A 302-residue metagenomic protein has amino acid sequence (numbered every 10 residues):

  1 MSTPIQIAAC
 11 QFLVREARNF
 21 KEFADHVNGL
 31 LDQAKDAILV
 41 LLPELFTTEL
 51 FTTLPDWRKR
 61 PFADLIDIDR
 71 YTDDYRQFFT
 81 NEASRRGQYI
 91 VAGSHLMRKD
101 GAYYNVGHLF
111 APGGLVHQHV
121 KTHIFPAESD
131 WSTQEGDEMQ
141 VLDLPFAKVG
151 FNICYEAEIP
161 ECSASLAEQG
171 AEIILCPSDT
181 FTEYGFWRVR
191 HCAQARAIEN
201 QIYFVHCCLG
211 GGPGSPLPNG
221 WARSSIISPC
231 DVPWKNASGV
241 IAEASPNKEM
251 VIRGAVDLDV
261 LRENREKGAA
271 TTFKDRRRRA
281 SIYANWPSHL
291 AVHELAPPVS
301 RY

Functional and structural regions predicted by a protein language model:
M1-L39, L175: N-terminal active-site segment of His-dependent metallophosphoesterases
Q11-L13, P43, V120, C208: Residue-level recognition of beta-strand->loop/alpha-helix junctions
K21-P112, T182-A195, E199: Cys-nucleophile CN-hydrolase/nitrilase-fold catalytic domain and related Cys-dependent amidase chemistry that acts on
Y71-Y89, E158-E249: CN hydrolase (nitrilase-like) catalytic-core segments centered on the catalytic cysteine and neighboring Lys/Glu
A92-S94, V106-L109, Q140, H206 (+2 more regions): Short beta-strand scaffold segments in enzyme catalytic cores
M97-I173, T182-A195: Active-site catalytic loop in hydrolytic enzyme cores
G210-Y302: C-terminal beta-strand edge segments of enzyme domains
